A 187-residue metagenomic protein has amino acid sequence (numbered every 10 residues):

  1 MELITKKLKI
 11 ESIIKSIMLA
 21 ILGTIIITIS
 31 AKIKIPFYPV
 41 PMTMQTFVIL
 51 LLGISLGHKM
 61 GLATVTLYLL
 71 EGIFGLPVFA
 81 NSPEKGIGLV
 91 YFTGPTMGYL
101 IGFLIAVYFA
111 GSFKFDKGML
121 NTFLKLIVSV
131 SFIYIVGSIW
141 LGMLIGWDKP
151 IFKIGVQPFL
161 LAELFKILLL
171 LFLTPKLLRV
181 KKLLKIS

Functional and structural regions predicted by a protein language model:
M1, I73-N81, I145-P150: Peri-membrane helix termini and adjoining interfacial loops of integral membrane proteins
M1-L62: Hydrophobic transmembrane alpha-helices
S12-A20, Q45-I49, G61, Y91 (+5 more regions): Residue-level signature of transmembrane alpha-helical entry/exit and packing/kink sites in multi-pass membrane
L19-S30, I49, G53, T64-G72 (+10 more regions): Alpha-helical transmembrane segments in multi-pass membrane proteins
I29, I33, F113, M143-L144: Helix-loop junctions at the membrane-solvent interface of multi-pass transporters, primarily the C-terminal
A31-P41, L69-A106: Interfacial aromatic-anchored transmembrane helix boundaries in multi-pass membrane proteins
S55-K59, F109-F115, K176-K181: Structural signal for the C-terminal ends of transmembrane alpha-helices and the immediately following loop
D116-S187: Membrane-embedded alpha-helical hairpins and interfacial helices in multi-pass inner-membrane proteins
